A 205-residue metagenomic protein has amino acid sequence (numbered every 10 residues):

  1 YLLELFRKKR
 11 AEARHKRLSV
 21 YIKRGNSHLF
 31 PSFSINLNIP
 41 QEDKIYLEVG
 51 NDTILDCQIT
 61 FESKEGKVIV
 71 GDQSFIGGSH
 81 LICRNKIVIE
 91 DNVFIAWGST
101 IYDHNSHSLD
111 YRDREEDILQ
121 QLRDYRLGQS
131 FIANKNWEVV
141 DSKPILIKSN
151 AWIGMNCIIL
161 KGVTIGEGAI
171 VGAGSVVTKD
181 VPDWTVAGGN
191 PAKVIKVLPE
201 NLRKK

Functional and structural regions predicted by a protein language model:
Y1-N150, N156-I159, E167, D183 (+2 more regions): Domain-scale signature associated with acetyltransferase and cell-envelope carbohydrate enzymes
V163: Extracellular carbohydrate recognition
G166, I170, S175-V176: A generic "structured core" feature
